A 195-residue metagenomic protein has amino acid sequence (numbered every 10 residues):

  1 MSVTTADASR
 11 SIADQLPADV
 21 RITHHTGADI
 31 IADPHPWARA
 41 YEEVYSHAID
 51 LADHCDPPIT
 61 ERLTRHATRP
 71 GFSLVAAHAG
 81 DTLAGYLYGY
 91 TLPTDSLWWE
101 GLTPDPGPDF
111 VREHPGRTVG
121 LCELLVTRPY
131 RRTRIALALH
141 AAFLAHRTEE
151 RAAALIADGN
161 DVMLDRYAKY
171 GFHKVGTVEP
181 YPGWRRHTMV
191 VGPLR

Functional and structural regions predicted by a protein language model:
V3-E61, L74-L83: Short amphipathic alpha-helix that is part of the acyltransferase structural core
T64-A76, L92-L97, G120: A short helix-loop-beta-strand connector motif used in the catalytic cores of GNAT acetyltransferases and, in some
G71-A76, Y86, T118, E123 (+1 more regions): Short hydrophobic/aromatic beta-strand element in the GNAT-like acyltransferase core that lines or flanks the acyl-donor
H78-S96, L194: Conserved donor-binding loop and adjoining core beta-sheet/short helix segment in diverse acyl/aminoacyl transferases
Y88-E123, P182: Conserved acyl-donor/pantetheine-binding loop and adjacent beta-alpha core of acyl/acetyltransferases and related
V119, A145-G159: Conserved GNAT acetyl-CoA-binding A-motif
L121-V126, R132-A145, A168-K169: Conserved acetyl-CoA-binding loop-helix of GNAT-fold acetyltransferases
L137-A138, R151, D158-R185: Conserved active-site alpha-helix within GNAT-family acetyltransferase domains
